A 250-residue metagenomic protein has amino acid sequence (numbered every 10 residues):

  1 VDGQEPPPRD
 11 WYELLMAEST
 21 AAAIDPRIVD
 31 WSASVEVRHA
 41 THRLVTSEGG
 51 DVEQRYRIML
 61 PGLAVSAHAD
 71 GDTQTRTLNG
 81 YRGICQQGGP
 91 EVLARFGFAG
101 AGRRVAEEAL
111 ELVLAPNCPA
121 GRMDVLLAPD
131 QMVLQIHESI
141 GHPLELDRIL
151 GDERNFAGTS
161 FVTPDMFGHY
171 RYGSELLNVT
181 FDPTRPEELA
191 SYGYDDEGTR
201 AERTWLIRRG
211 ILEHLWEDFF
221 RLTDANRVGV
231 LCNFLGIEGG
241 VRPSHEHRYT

Functional and structural regions predicted by a protein language model:
V1-R55, Q87-D130, H245-H247: Acidic low-complexity segments
R9, M123-G141, I149, R154-F156: Gly/Pro-rich turn-and-neighbor structural signature
E18, N155-T250: Dual-mode signal for accessory low-complexity, basic/Gly-rich regions
V37, V65-A69, L127-P129, I140 (+3 more regions): Short, structured patches in soluble enzyme cores that scaffold and shape functional sites
V52-I84, W205-R208: Short beta-strand elements
Q54, T73-T77, L134-H137, L144-R148 (+3 more regions): Short helix/loop capping segments that flank catalytic or ligand/cofactor-binding pockets
L60, T77-V92, H142-G151, F220-N233: Extended active-site and interfacial segments that coordinate phosphate-rich ligands in large catalytic machineries
S66-H68, P129, E145, S174 (+1 more regions): Conduit-forming functional cores of very large proteins
